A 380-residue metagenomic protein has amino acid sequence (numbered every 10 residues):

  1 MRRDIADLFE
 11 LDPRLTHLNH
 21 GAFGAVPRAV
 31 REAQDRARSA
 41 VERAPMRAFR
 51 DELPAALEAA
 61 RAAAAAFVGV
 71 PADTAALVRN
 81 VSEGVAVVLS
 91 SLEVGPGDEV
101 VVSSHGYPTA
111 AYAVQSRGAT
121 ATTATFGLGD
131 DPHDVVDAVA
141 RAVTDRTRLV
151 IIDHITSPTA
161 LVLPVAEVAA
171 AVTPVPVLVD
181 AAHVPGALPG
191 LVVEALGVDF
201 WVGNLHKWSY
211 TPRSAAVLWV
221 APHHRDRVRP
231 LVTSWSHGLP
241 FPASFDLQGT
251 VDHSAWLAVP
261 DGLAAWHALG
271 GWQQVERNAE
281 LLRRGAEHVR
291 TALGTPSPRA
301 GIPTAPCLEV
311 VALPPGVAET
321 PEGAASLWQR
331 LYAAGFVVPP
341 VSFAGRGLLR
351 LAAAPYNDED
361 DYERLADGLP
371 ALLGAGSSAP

Functional and structural regions predicted by a protein language model:
I5, A333-P380: PLP-dependent enzyme catalytic core of the Aspartate aminotransferase-like
R14-R61, V68: A glycine-/small-polar-enriched, mobile loop at the entrance of the PLP active site in fold-type I
S39, R47, S90-L149: PLP-dependent aminotransferase-like
D51-A65, G69-G97, P108-A111: Conserved beta-loop-alpha segment that forms the PLP phosphate-binding cup at the N-terminus of a helix
A59-A63, A255, P260-P298: Conserved PLP-dependent catalytic core of the aminotransferase class-I/II
D130-G186: Active-site phosphate-binding strand-loop segment of PLP-dependent enzymes
A195-S236, D252: Active-site PLP attachment segment
A279-R283, A292-A334: Conserved PLP-binding catalytic core of the aspartate aminotransferase-like
